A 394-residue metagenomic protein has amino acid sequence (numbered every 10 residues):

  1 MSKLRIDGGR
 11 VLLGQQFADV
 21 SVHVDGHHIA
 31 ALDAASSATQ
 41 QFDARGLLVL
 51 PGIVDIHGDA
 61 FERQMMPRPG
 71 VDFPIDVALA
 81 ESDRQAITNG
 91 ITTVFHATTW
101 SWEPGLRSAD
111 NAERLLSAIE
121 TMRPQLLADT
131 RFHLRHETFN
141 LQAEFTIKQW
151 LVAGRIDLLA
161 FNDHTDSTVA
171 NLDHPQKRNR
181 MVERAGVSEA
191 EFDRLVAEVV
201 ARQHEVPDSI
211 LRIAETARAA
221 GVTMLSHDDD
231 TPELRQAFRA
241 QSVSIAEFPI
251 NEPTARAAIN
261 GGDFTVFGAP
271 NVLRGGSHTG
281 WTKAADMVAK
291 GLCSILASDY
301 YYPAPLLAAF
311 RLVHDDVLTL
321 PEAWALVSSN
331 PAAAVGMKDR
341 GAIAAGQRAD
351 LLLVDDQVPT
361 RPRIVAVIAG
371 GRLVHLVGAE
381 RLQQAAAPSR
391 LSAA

Functional and structural regions predicted by a protein language model:
M1-L50: Histidine-rich, glycine-flanked metal-binding segment
G9, G26, S329, A345-A394: C-terminal cap of metal-dependent C-N hydrolases
A44-L115: Metal-associated gating/positioning segment near the N- to mid-region
G52-I56, V94-H96, T130-L134, D157-D163 (+4 more regions): Hydrophobic faces of well-ordered beta-strands that scaffold small-molecule active sites in alpha/beta enzyme cores
W100-D229, D299: Metal-coordinating catalytic core of metallo-dependent amide/deamination hydrolases
L134-F145, D229-E233, A237, I245-E247 (+1 more regions): Active-site glycine- and acidic-residue-rich loops that bind and position anionic ligands or nucleotide-like cofactors
A153-D157, F238-I245, N260-V266, G291-S294: Glycine-enriched alpha-helix->loop->beta-strand junction motifs that scaffold or abut catalytic
G261-N271, G275-D356: His/Asp/Glu-enriched, well-ordered alpha-helical/loop segment that forms or immediately abuts the divalent-metal
